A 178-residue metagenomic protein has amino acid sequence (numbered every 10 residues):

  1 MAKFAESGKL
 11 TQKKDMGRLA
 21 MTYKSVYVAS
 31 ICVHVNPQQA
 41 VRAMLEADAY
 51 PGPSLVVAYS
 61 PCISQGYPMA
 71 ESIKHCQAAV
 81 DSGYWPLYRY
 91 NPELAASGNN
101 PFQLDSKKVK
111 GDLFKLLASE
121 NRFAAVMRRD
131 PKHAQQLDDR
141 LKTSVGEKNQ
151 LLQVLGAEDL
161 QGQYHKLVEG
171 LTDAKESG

Functional and structural regions predicted by a protein language model:
M1-E6, Q163-L171, K175-S177: Short intrinsically disordered, low-complexity coil segments enriched in acidic
M1-Y50, A118-A125, P131-H133: Conserved thiamine diphosphate
A2-S7, Y50-P53, Q77-D81, E147-Q150 (+1 more regions): Short, surface-exposed linear patches
A40-H133, D139-K142, Q153, E176: Glycine/aspartate-rich loop-and-adjacent alpha/beta segment that forms the canonical ThDP
K142, N149, V154-G156, Q161-V168 (+1 more regions): Low-complexity, highly charged intrinsically disordered N-terminal segments that act as targeting/localization
